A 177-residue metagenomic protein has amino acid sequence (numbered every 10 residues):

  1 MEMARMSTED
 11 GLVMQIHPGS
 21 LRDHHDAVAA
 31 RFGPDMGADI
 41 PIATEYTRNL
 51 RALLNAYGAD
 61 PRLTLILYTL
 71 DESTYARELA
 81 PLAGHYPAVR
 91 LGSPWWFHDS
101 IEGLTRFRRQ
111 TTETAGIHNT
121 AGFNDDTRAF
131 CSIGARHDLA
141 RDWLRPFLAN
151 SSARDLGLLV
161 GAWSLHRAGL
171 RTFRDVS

Functional and structural regions predicted by a protein language model:
M1-T74: Divalent metal-binding pocket/active-site signature
Q15-G19, I66-L70, L91-W95, I117-R136: Short acidic/histidine-rich active-site segments
H24-G33, Y75-A83, I101-R109, F130-P146: Histidine/acidic-residue-rich catalytic or RNA/ligand-binding cores of hydrolases and nuclease-related proteins
V28-G33, A59, P87-R90, T120-T127 (+1 more regions): Short acidic (Asp/Glu) and glycine-rich catalytic loops that position anionic groups and cofactors
L53-G58, S73-P94, T105-N119: A long, glycine-enriched binding/interface module in the latter
N55, D60-L63, T69, L79-L82 (+6 more regions): Acidic, glycine-enriched catalytic cores built around paired aspartates
L70-A76, L91-R109, L158-S177: C-terminal helical cap
I117-H118, A135-S177: Mid-to-C-terminal alpha-helical segments outside catalytic/metal-binding sites
